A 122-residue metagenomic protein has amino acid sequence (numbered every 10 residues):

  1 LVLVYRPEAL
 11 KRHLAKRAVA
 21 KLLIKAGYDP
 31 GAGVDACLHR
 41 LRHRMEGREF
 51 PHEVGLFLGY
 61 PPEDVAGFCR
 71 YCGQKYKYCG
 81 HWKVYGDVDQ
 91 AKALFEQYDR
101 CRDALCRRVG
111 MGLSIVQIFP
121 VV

Functional and structural regions predicted by a protein language model:
L1-F50, G55, Y60: Conserved mixed alpha/beta catalytic, RNA-binding, or beta-rich assembly cores of soluble enzyme, regulatory
R6-P7, G67, D87: Poly-acidic low-complexity segments
A15-V19, V65, C69, K83 (+1 more regions): Surface-exposed beta-strand edges and their flanking turn/coil or helix-capping segments
A36-R40, C69-C72, C79-G86: Short linear loop/turn motifs
E46, R70, Q74, D103-G110: Generic secondary-structure signature for well-ordered alpha-helical cores
F50-K77: Hydrophobic/aromatic-rich, well-ordered segments within soluble, folded domains that form packed cores
H81-V122: Long, compositionally biased
